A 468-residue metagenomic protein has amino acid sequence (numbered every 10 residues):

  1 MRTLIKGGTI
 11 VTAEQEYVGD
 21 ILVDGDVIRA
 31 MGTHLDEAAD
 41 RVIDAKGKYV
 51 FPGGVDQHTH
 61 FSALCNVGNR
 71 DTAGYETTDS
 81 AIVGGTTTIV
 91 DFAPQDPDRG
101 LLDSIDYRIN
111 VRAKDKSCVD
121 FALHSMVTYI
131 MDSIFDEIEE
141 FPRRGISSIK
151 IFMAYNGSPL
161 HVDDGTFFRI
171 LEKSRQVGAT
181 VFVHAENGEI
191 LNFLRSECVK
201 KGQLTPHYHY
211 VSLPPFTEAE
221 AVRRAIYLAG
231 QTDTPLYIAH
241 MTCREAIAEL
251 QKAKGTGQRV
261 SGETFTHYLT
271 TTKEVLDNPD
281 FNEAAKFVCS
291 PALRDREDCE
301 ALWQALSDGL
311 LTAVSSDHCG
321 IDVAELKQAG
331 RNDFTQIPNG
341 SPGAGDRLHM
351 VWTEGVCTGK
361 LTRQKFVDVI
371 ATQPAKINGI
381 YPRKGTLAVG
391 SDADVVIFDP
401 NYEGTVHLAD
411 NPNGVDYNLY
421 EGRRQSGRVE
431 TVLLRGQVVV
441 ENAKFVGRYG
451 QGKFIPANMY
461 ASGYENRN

Functional and structural regions predicted by a protein language model:
M1-P52: Histidine-rich, glycine-flanked metal-binding segment
G8, I21, D26, G47 (+15 more regions): Divalent metal-coordination and catalytic microenvironments
A45-K116, S133: Metal-associated gating/positioning segment near the N- to mid-region
V90-D91, A122-S125, P235-H240: Short catalytic-loop micro-motif centered on adjacent basic/acidic residues
L102-V119, F168-V183: Alpha-helix-loop-beta-strand connector modules within alpha/beta enzyme cores
S133-V314, G330: Histidine/acidic residue-rich metal-binding segments in metalloenzymes
L204-D233, K286-F287, D308, T312-V314 (+1 more regions): His/Asp/Glu-enriched, well-ordered alpha-helical/loop segment that forms or immediately abuts the divalent-metal
Q328-D333, N339, V389-I455: C-terminal cap of metal-dependent C-N hydrolases
